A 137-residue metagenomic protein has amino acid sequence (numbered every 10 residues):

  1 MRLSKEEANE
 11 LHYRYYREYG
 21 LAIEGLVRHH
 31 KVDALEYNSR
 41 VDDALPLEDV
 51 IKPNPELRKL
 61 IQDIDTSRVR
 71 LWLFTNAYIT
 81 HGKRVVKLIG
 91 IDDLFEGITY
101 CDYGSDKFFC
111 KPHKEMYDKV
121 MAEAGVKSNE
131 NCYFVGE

Functional and structural regions predicted by a protein language model:
M1-R58, T66, T80: N-terminal helical cap/lid subdomain that shapes the substrate entry/recognition surface in HAD-like hydrolases
E48-K52, W72, Y78-Y133: Substrate-recognition "cap/lid" segment bordering the active-site pocket of phosphatases
I64-D65, A124: Alpha-helix C-terminal capping segments
D65-T66, G90: Short conserved AdoMet
V69: Short phosphate-binding/catalytic loops that engage adenosine nucleotides
V135-E137: Acidic di-acidic motifs
